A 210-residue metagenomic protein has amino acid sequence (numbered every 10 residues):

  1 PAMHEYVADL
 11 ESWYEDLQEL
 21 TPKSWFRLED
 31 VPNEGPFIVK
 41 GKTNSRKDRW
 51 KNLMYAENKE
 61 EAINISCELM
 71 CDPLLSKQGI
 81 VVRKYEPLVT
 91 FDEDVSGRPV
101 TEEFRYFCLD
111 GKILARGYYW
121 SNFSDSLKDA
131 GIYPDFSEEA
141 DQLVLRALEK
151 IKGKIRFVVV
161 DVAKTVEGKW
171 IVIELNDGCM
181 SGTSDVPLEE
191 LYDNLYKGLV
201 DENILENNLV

Functional and structural regions predicted by a protein language model:
A2-E103, D110, A115-R116, W120-R146: Active-site nucleotide/adenylate-binding loops and adjacent lid/helix of ATP-dependent enzymes
I38, F157-V160: A short linear hydrophobic-aromatic micro-motif
R98-T101, G153-F157: Short solvent-exposed loop/turn micro-motifs enriched in small/polar/acidic residues
E103-R105, V159-D161: Short, surface-exposed charged micro-motifs
C108-K112, T165-G168: Short acidic-glycine loop/turn motifs at beta-strand connectors
E138, K150-I155, K164-V210: C-terminal active-site "lid" helix and adjoining low-complexity regulatory extension at the edge of ATP-using catalytic
